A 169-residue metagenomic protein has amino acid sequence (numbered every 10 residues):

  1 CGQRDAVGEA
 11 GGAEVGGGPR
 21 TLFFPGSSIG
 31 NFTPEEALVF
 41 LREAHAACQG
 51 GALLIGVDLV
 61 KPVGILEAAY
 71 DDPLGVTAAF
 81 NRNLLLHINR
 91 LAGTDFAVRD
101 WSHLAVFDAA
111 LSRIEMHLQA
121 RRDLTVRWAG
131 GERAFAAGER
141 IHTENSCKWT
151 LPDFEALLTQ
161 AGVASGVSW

Functional and structural regions predicted by a protein language model:
C1-G12, G16: S-adenosyl-L-methionine
G18-S27: Short SAM/SAH-binding signature in class I
G26-F32, G75: Flexible, glycine/proline-enriched loop segments at strand-loop-helix junctions that form or flank small-ligand binding
N31-E43, C48-Q49: A short, conserved alpha-helix within the catalytic core of class I
A46-P62: Conserved beta-strand signature within the Rossmann-like core of class I S-adenosyl-L-methionine
L59, I65-A164: Substrate-binding/catalytic lobe of Class I Rossmann-like enzymes that use SAM or dcSAM, i.e., the mid-to-C-terminal
V167-W169: Single, function-defining residue in the core of a domain
